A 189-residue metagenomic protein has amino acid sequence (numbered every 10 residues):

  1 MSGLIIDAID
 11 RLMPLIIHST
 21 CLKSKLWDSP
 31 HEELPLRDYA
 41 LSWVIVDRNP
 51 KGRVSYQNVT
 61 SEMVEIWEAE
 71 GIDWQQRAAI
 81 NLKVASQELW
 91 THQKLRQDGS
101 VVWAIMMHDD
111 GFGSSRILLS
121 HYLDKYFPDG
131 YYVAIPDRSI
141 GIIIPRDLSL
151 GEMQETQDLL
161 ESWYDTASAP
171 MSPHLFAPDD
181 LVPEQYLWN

Functional and structural regions predicted by a protein language model:
M1-H108, S115: Charged, alpha-helical interface segments at or near domain boundaries
E88-L89, L123-G130: Short amphipathic beta-strand starts and helix->beta connectors
W90-Q93, V133, M171-H174: Flexible, glycine/charged-enriched surface loops at secondary-structure junctions
R96-A104, A134-P145: Short glycine-rich, basic-tinged beta-strand/loop micro-motifs
M107-D110, P145-D147: Structural motif
D110-D124: Short amphipathic alpha-helix segments
F127, S139-N189: C-terminal structured domains
